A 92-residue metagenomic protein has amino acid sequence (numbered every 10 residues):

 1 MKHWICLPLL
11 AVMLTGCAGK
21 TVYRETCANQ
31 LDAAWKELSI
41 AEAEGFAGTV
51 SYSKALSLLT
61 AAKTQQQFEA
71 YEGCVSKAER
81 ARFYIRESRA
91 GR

Functional and structural regions predicted by a protein language model:
K2-P8: Sec-dependent signal peptide recognition, specifically the positively charged N-region followed immediately by
M13-G16: C-terminal motif of bacterial Sec signal peptides marking the signal peptidase cleavage site
G19-S53: Amphipathic, heptad-repeat alpha-helical segments
